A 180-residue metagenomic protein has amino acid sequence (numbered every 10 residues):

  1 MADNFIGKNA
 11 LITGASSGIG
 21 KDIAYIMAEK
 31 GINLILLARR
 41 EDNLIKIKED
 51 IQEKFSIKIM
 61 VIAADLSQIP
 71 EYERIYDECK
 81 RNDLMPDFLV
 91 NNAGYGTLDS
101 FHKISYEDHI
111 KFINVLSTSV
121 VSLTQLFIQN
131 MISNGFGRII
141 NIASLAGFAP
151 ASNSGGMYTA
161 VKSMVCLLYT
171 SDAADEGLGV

Functional and structural regions predicted by a protein language model:
S16-S17: Conserved glycine-rich cofactor-binding loop
I32-K46: Conserved glycine-rich Rossmann-like NAD(P)H-binding loop of the short-chain dehydrogenase/reductase
N92-T97: Conserved NAD(P)H cofactor-binding loop of Rossmann-fold oxidoreductase domains
S100-H102, D108-I113: Substrate-binding pocket helix/loop in short-chain dehydrogenase/reductase
T124, V161: Active-site helix of classical SDR
S144: Residue(s) in the substrate-gating loop at a strand-loop-helix junction that position the organic substrate next
Y169-E176: Conserved small/polar residues in nucleotide/adenosyl-binding loops
